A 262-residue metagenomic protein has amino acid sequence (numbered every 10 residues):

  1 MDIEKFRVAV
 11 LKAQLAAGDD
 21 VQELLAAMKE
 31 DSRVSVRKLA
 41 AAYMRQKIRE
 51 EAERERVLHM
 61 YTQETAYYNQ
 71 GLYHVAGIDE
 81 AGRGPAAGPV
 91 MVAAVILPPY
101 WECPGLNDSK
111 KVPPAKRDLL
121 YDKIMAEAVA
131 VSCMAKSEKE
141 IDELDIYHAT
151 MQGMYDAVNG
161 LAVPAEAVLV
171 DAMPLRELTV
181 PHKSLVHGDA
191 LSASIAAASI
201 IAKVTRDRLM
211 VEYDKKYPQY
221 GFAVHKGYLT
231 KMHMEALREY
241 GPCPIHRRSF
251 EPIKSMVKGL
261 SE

Functional and structural regions predicted by a protein language model:
M1-A76, R83-E262: RNase H-like, Mg2+-dependent phosphodiesterase core, and more generally RNA phosphate-backbone-engaging helix-loop
